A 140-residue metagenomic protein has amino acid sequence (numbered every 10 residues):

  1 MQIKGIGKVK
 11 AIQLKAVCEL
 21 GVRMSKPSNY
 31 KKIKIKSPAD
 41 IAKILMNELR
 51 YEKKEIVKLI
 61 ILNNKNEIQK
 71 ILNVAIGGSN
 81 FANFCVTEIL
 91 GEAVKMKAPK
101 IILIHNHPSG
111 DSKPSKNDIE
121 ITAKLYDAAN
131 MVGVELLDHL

Functional and structural regions predicted by a protein language model:
M24-L45: Long, charged amphipathic helices and adjacent flexible linkers at domain junctions
A42-M96, K100: Histidine/lysine/aspartate-rich catalytic loop segments that bind and position anionic ligands
N66, L103, D138: Conserved hydrophobic/aromatic pocket- or pore-lining residues that grip, position, or stack substrates in active sites
I76, A123-L140: Divalent-metal-activated hydrolytic enzyme cores
C85-T87, K116-K124: Charged helix-capping and loop-helix junction motifs
K100-G110: Histidine-centered catalytic micro-motifs
S109-D111, N117, N130: Surface-exposed, charge/polar-rich loops and edge strands
